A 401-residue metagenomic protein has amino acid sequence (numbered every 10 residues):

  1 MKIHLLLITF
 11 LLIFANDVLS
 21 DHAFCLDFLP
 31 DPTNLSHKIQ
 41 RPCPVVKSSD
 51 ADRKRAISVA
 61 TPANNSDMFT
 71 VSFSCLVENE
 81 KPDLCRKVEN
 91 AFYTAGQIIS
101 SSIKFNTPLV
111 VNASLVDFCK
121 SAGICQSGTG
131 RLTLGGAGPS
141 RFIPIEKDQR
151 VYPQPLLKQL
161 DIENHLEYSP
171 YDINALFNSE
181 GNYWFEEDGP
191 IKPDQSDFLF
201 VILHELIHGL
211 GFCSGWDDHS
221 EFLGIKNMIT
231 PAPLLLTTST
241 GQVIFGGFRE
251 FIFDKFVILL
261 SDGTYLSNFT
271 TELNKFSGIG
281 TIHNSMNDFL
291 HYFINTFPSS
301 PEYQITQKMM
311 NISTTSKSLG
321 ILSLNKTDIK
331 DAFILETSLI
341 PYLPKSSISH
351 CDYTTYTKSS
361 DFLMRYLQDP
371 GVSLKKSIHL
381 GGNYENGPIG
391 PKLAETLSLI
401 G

Functional and structural regions predicted by a protein language model:
M1-S20: Fungal secretory targeting signals
V18-V201, G209-G401: Extracellular zinc-dependent metalloprotease catalytic-domain scaffold
E205: Walker B catalytic acidic pair
